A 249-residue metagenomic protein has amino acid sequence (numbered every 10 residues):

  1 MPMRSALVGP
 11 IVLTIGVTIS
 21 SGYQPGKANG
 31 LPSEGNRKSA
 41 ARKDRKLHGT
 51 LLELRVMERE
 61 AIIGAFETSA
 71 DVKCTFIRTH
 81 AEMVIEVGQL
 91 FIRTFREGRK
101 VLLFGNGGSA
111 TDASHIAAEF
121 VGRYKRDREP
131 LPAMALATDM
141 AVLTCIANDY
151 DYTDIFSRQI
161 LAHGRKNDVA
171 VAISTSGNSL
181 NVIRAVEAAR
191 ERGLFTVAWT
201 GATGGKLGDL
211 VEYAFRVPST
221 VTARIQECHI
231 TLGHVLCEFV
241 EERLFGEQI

Functional and structural regions predicted by a protein language model:
M1, G9-V12, A41-D44: Intrinsic low-complexity, disordered N-terminal segments enriched in polar/charged/small residues
P2-S5, P10, S20-S21, S33: Low-acidity, Ser/Thr- and Arg-rich intrinsically disordered low-complexity segments
R4, R37, R42-R45, R55: Basic polycationic patches enriched in arginine
S21, P25, N29-L31, S39-G49: Short, low-complexity intrinsically disordered segments enriched in A/P/G/S/L with frequent Arg, especially at protein
L51-T79: Generic N-terminal amphipathic, Lys/Arg-enriched alpha-helix
T79-E97: A short, well-structured juxtamembrane/interface segment
V101-L102, T196: Hydrophobic beta-strand scaffold residues
S109-A110, S114-I249: Glycine-rich phosphate-binding loops that contact phosphosugars or nucleotide phosphates
